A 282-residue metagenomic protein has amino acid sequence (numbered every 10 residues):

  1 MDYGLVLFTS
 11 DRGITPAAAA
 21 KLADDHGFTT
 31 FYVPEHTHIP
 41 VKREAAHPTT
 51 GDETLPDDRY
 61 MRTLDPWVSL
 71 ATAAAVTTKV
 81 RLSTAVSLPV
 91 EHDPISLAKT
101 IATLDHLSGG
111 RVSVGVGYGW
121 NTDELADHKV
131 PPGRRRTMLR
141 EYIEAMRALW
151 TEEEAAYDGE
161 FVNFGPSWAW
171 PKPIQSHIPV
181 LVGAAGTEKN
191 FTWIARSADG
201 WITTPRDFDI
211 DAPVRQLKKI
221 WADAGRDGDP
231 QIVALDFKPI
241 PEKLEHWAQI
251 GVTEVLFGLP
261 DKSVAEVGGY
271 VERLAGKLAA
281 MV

Functional and structural regions predicted by a protein language model:
M1-V282: Active-site-adjacent structural elements that line small-molecule/cofactor binding pockets in enzymes
